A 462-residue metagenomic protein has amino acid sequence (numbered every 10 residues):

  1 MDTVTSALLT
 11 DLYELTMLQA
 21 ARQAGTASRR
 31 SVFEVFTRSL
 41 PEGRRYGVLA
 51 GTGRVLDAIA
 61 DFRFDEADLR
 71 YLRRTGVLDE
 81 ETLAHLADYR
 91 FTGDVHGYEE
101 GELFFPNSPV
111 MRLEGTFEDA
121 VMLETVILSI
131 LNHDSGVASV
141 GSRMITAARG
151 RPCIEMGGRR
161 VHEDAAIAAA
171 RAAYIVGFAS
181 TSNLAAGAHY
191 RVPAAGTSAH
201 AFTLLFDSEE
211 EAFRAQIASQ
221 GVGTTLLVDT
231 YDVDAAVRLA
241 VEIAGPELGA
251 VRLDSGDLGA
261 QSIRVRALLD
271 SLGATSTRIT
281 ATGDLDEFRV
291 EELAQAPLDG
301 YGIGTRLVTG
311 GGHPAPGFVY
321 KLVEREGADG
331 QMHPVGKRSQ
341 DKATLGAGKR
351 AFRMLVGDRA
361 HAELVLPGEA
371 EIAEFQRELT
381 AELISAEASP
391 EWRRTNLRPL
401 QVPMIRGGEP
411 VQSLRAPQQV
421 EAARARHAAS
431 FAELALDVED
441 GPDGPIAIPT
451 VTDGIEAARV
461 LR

Functional and structural regions predicted by a protein language model:
M1-R29, G43, L272, T277 (+1 more regions): Gly/Ser/Thr/Ala-enriched C-terminal appendages of enzymes
M1-R29, S39-P41, V77, L83-T92 (+6 more regions): Buried, small/hydrophobic-residue-enriched core segments of structured protein domains
A20-L78, T146: Extended boundary segments
V32-E34, T92, C153, V319 (+1 more regions): A residue-level signal for beta-strand positions that form part of recognition/binding surfaces within mature
V55-F62, Y71-L72, H85, I130 (+6 more regions): Residues that form generic nucleotide/phosphate-binding pockets
R70-Y71, S139-R143, G157, E439-I446: Short coil/turn segments at secondary-structure boundaries
T280: Contiguous mid-protein beta-loop-alpha structural module that forms a pocket-lining wall or clamp of enzyme active
